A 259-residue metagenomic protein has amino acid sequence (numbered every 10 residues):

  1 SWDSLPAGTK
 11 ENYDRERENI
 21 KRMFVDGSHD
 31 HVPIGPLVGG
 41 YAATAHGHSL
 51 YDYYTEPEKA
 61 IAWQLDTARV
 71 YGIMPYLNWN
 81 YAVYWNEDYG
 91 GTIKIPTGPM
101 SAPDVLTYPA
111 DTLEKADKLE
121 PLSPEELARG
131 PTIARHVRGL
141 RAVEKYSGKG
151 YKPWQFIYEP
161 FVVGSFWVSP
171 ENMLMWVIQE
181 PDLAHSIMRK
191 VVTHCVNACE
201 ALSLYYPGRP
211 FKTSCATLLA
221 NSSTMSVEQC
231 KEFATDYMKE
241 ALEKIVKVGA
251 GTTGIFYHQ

Functional and structural regions predicted by a protein language model:
S1-A42, H48-Y53, W63, M74-N78 (+2 more regions): Active-site loop segments of alpha/beta catalytic cores
I61-K94: Membrane helical hairpin/interfacial module
Y84-E125: A contiguous, low-structure linker/loop signature
